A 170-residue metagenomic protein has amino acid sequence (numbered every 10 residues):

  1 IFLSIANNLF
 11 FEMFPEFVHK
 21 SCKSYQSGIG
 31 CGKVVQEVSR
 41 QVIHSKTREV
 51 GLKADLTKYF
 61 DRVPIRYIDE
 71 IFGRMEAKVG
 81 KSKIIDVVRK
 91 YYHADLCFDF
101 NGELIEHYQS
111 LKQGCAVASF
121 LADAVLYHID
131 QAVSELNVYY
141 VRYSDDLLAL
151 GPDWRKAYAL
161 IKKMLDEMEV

Functional and structural regions predicted by a protein language model:
I1-L3, V141: Short, surface-exposed loop and linker segments with low hydrophobicity and enrichment for Pro/Ser/Thr
F2, C31, A118, A122: Phosphate/oxyanion-binding active-site loops and adjacent basic polyanion-contact surfaces
L3, N7-P64: Active-site-proximal segment of RNA-dependent polymerases
Q41-S144, L148-M168: Conserved polymerase palm-domain catalytic core
